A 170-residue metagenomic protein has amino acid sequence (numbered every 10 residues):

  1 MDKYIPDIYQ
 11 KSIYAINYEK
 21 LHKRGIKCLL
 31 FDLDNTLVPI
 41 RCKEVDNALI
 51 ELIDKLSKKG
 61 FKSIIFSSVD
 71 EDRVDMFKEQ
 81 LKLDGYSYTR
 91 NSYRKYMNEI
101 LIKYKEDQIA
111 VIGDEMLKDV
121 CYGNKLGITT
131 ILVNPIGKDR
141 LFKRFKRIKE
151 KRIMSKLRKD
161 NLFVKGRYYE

Functional and structural regions predicted by a protein language model:
D2-F31, V38, C42-K43, N47-A110 (+1 more regions): Asp-based, Mg2+/Mn2+-dependent phosphohydrolase catalytic module
